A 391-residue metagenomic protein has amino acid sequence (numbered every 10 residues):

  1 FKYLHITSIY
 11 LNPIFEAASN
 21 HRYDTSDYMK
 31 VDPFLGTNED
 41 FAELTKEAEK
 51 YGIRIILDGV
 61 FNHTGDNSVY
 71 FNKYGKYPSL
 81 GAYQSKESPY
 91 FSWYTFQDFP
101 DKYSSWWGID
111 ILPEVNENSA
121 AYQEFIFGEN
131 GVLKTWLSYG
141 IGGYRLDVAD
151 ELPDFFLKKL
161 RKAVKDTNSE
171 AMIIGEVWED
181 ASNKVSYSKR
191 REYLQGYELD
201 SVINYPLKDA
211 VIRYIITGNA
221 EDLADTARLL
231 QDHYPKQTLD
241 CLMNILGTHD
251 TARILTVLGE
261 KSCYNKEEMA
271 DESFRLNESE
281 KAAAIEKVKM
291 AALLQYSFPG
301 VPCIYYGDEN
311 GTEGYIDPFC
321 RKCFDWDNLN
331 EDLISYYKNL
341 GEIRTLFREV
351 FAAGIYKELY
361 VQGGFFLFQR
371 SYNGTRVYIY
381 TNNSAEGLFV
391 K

Functional and structural regions predicted by a protein language model:
F1, L11, Y28, A48 (+9 more regions): Conserved, mostly hydrophobic/aromatic
Y3-T7, I14-Y139, L160-D166: Substrate-binding/active-site clefts of carbohydrate-active enzymes
T7-I9, G142, P302: Short acidic/polar active-site loop segments enriched in Thr and Asp
D24-N38, I109-F125, I141-E151, A210-N219 (+2 more regions): The substrate-binding groove and active-site-proximal loops of carbohydrate-active enzymes, especially glycoside
T45, E49, H63, F71-G75 (+7 more regions): Active-site-proximal helices and loops of the catalytic beta/alpha 8
I174-G175, P302-Y306, L346-I355: Acidic/polar loop patches that form or flank catalytic/metal-binding clefts of enzymes that bind anionic ligands
A227-I316, E331-D332, F366: Substrate-binding clefts and catalytic carboxylate motifs of secreted carbohydrate-active enzymes
L359-V390: Carbohydrate-binding surface patches
